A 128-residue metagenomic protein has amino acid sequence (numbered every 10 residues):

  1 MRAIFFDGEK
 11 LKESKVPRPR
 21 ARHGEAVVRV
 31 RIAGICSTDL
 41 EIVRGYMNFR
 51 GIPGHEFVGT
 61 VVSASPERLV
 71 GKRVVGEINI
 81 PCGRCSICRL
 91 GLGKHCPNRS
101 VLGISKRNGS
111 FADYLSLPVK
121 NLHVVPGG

Functional and structural regions predicted by a protein language model:
M1-I4, A26: Short structural boundary motif marking the start of a folded domain
A3-L11: Extracellular beta-rich ligand/substrate-recognition surface
F6, P17-R18, N48-G54, G103-R107 (+1 more regions): Short Gly/Pro-enriched turn/cap motifs at secondary-structure boundaries
R18-A33, V43-S86, N121-G128: Glycine-rich beta-strand-centered segment in the early N-terminal region that forms part of a ligand/cofactor-binding
T38-I42: Cytochrome P450 core scaffold surrounding the K-helix E-X-X-R motif and the conserved "meander" helix-loop region
G83-G128: NAD(P)H dinucleotide-binding glycine-rich loop of Rossmann-like/cofactor-binding domains, especially the beta1-alpha1
